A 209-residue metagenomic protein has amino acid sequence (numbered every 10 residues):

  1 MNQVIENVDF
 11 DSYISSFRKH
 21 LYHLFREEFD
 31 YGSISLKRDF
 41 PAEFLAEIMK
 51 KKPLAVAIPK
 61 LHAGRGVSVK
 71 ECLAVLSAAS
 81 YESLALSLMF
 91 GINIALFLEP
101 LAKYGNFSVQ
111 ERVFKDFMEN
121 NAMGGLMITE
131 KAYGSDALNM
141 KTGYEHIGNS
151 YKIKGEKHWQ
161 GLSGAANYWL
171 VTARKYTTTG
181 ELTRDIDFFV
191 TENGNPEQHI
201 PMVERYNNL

Functional and structural regions predicted by a protein language model:
M1-I92, R112-D116: Amphipathic, small/basic residue-rich leader segments at the start of a protein or domain
V56, E119-T129: A short, Trp-centered hydrophobic/proline-enriched beta-strand micro-motif
H62, L86-S108, M127, G134-A137 (+1 more regions): N-terminal glycine-rich flavin-associated loop
V69, L101, D136-M140, S163-A166 (+1 more regions): Short acidic, glycine/serine/threonine-rich loops at helix termini
V75, N106, I153-G155, F189: Buried hydrophobic positions in well-ordered alpha/beta secondary-structure cores of metabolic enzymes
T142-E145: A structural signal for short hydrophobic beta-strand segments in well-ordered beta-sheet cores
E156-M202: A short core secondary-structure module
M202-L209: Glycine-rich beta->alpha junctions and the first turn(s) of the following alpha-helix
